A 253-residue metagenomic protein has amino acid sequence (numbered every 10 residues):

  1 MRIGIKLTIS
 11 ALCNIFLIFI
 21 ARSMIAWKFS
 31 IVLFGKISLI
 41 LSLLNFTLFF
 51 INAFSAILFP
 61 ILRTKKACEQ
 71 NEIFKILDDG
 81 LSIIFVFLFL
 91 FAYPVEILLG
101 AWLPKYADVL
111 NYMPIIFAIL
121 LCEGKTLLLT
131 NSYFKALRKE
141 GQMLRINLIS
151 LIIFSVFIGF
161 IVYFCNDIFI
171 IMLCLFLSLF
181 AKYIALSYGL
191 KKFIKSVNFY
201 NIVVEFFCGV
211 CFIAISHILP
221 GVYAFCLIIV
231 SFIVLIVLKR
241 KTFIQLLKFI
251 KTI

Functional and structural regions predicted by a protein language model:
M1-I18, I57, I61-N71, L190-F206 (+1 more regions): Interhelical loop/hinge segments that connect adjacent transmembrane helices in multipass membrane
M1-P60: Transmembrane helical elements of multi-pass membrane transporters/channels
L12-F19, L88-Y93, F154-F160, G209-A224: Hydrophobic alpha-helical transmembrane segments in multi-pass integral membrane proteins
L44-L81, T130-A136: Helix-loop junctions and terminal segments of transmembrane helices in multi-pass membrane transport/translocation
I51-F54, F74-G124, S155-F164: Alpha-helical transmembrane segments of multi-pass membrane transport and lipid-handling proteins
A118-I149, Y188-K192: Membrane-interface junctions at transmembrane-helix termini in multi-pass inner-membrane proteins
R138-G141, L148-I184, K195-V197, I215-I229: Membrane-interface helix-loop junctions in multi-pass transport and translocation proteins
F199, S216-I253: Membrane-proximal transmembrane or re-entrant/amphipathic helices at the cytosolic face
